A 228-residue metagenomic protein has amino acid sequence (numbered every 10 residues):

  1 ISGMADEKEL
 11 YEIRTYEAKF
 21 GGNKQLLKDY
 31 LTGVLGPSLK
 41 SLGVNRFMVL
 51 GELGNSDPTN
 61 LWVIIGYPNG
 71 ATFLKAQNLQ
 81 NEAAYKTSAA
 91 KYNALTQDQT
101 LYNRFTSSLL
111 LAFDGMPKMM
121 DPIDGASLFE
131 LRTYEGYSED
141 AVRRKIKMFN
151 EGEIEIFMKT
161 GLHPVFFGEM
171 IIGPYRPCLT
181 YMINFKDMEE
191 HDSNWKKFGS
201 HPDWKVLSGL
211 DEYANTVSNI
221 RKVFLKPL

Functional and structural regions predicted by a protein language model:
I1-A90, A94-W204, E212-L228: Short S/T/G/P-rich N-terminal loop/turn motif that feeds into the first structured element of a domain
